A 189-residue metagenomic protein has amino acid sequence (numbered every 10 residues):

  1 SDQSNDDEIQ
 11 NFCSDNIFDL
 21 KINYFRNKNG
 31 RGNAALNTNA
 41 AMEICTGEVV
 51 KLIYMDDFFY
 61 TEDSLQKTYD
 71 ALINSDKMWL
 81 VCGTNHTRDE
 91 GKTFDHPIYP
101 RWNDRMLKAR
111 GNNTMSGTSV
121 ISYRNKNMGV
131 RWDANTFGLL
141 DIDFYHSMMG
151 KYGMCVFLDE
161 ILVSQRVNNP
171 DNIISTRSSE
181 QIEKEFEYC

Functional and structural regions predicted by a protein language model:
S1-R26: Acidic donor-binding segment of Leloir-type glycosyltransferases
N5, G30, D56-F58, N85-T87 (+3 more regions): Short, solvent-exposed loop/turn segments at secondary-structure junctions
K28-C45: Glycine-rich, basic loop-to-helix element that forms the pyrophosphate-binding segment of sugar-nucleotide handling
G47, S75-M78, Y152-G153: Short, high-confidence coil segments that cap the C-terminus of an alpha-helix and link into the following beta-strand
G47-F58: Short beta-strand-to-loop acidic/aromatic patch adjacent to the donor-nucleotide binding site
F58, D63-F94: Conserved donor NDP-sugar-binding/catalytic core segment of glycosyltransferases
C82, Y99-Q181, E185: Conserved nucleotide-sugar donor-binding catalytic segment
